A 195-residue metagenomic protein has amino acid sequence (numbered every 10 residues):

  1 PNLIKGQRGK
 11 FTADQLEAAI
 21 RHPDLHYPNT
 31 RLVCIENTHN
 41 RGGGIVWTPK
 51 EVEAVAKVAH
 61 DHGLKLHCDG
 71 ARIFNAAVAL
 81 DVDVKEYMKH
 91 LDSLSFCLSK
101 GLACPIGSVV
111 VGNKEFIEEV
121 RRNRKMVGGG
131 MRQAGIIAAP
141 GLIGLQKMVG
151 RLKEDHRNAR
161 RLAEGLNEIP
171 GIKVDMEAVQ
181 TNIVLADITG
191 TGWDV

Functional and structural regions predicted by a protein language model:
P1-V195: Conserved PLP-enzyme active-site core in the AAT-like
